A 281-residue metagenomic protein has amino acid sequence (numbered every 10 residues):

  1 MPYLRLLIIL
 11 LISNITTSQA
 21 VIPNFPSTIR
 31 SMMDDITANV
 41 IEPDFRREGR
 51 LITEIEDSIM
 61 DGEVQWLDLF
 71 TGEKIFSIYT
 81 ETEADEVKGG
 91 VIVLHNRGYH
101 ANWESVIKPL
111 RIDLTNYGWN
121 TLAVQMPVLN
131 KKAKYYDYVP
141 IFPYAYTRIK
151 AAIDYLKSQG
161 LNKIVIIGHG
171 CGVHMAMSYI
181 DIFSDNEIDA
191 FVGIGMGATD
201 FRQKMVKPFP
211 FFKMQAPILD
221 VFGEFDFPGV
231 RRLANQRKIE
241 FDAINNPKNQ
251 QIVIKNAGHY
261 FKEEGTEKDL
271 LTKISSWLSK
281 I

Functional and structural regions predicted by a protein language model:
P23-D85: N-terminal cap/lid segment of alpha/beta-hydrolase-fold proteins
V87-N96: Short beta-strand element of the alpha/beta-hydrolase
H100-P109: The serine-hydrolase catalytic nucleophile loop
R111-K132: Conserved alpha/beta-hydrolase
K134-Q159: Alpha/beta-hydrolase active-site loop
I167-A176: Gly/Ala-rich beta-loop-alpha elbow adjacent to hydrolase catalytic centers
A190-I254: The feature captures the conserved acid-bearing segment of alpha/beta-hydrolase catalytic domains
N246-I281: C-terminal catalytic histidine-bearing segment of alpha/beta-hydrolase fold enzymes
